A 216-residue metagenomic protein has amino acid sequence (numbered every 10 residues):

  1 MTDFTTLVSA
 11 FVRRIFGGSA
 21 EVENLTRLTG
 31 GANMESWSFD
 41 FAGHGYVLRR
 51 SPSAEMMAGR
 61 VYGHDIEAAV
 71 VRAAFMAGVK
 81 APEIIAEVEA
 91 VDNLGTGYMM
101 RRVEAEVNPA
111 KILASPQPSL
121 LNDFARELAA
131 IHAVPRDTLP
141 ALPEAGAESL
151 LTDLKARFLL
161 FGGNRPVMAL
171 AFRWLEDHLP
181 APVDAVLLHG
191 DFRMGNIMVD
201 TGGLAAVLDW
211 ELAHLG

Functional and structural regions predicted by a protein language model:
M1-E21: Juxta-kinase regulatory segment immediately upstream of eukaryotic protein kinase catalytic domains
G18, A181-P182, D200: Glycine-rich phosphate-binding loop signature in dinucleotide/nucleotide-binding domains
T26-F172, D177-V186: ATP-binding pocket architecture of kinase catalytic cores
D92-N93, S149-L150, R193, A205 (+1 more regions): Short secondary-structure boundary/hinge segments and terminal tails
A185-L187, D200-G216: Active-site Asp-x-Gly
L187-H189, M194: Catalytic-loop of the protein kinase fold
